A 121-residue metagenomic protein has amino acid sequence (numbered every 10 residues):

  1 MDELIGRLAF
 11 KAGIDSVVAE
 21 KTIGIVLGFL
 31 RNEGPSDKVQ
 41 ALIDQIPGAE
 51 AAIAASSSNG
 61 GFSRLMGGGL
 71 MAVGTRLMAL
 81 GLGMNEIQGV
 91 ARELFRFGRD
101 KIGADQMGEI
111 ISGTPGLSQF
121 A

Functional and structural regions predicted by a protein language model:
M1-A121: A structural "flexibility-hinge" signal
